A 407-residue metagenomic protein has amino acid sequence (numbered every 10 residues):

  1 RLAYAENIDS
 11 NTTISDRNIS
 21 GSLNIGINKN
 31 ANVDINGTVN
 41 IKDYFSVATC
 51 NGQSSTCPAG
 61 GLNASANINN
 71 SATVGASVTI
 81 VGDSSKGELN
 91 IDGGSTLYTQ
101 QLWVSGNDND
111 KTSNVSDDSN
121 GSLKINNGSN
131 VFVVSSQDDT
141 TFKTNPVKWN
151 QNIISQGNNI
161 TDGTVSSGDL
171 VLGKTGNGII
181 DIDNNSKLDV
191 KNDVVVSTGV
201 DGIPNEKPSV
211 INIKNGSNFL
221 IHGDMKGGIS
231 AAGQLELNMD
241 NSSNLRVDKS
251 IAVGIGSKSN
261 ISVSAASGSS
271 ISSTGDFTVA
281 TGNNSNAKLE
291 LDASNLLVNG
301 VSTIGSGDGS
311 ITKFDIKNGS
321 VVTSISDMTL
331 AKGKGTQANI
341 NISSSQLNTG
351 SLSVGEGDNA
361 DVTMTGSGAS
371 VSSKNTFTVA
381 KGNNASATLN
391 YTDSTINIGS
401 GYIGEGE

Functional and structural regions predicted by a protein language model:
L2-E407: Sequence/structural signature of small/polar-enriched beta-strand/turn repeats that build beta-strand-rich repeat
